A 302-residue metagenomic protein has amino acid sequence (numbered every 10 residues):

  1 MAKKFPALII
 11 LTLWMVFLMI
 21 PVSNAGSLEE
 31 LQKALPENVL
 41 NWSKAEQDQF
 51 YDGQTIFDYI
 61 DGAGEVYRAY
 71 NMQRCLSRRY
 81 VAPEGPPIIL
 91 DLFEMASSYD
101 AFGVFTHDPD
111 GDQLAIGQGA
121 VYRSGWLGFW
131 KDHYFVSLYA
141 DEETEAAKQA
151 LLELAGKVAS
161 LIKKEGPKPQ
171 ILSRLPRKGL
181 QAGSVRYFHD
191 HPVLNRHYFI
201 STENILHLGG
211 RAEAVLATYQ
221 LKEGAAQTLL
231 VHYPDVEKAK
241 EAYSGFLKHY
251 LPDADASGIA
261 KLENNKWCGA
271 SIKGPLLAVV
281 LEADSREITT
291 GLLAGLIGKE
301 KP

Functional and structural regions predicted by a protein language model:
M1-L11: Bacterial N-terminal signal peptides that target proteins for export
I9-M19: Bacterial N-terminal signal peptides
F17-P302: Soluble, non-membrane globular domain cores that form compact, hydrophobic packing and curved binding surfaces
